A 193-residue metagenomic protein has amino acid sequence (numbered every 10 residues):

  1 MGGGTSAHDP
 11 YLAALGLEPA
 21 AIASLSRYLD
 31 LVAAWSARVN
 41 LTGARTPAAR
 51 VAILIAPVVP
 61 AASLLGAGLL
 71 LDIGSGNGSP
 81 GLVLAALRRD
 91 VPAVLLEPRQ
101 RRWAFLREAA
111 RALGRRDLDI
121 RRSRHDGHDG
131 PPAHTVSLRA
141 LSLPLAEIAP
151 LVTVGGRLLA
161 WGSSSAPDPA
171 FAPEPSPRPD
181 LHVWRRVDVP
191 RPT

Functional and structural regions predicted by a protein language model:
M1-G68, R101-A104, E108-R116: Class I SAM-dependent transferase core
A52, L70, A86-D90: Generic secondary-structure boundary signal with a strong preference for alpha-helix termini
A67-G76: Conserved class I S-adenosyl-L-methionine
S75, S79-V83, R88-V94, P98-T193: S-adenosylmethionine
